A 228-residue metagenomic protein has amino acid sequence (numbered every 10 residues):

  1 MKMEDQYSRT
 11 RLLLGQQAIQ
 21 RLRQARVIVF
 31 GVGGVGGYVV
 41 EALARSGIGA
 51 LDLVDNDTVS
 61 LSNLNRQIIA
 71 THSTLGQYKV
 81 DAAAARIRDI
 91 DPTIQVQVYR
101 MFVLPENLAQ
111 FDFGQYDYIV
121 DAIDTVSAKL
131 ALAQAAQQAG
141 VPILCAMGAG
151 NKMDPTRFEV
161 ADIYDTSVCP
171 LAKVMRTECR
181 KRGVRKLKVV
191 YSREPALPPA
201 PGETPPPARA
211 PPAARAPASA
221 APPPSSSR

Functional and structural regions predicted by a protein language model:
M1-I28: N-terminal charged helix/coil linker that caps or initiates catalytic domains
K2, R23, F111-Q115, I123 (+5 more regions): Glycine-rich phosphate/adenylate-binding loop
V29-G31, V54: Conserved N-terminal Rossmann-fold NAD(P)-binding element of oxidoreductases
V35-G36: Hydrophobic/small residue at the entry helix of a nucleotide-binding pocket
A44-A50, Q138: Conserved S-adenosyl-L-methionine
I48-D91: Glycine-rich phosphate-binding loop and adjoining beta1-alpha1-beta2 segment of Rossmann-like nucleotide-binding folds
Y99-L108: Conserved SAM/SAH-binding loop
